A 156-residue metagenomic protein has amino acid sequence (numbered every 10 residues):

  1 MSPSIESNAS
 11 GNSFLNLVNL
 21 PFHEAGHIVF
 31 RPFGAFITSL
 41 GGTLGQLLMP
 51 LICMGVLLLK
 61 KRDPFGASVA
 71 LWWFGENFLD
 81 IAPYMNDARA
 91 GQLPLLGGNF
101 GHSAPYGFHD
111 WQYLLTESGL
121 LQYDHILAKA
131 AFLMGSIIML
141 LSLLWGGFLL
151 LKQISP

Functional and structural regions predicted by a protein language model:
M1-S7, A35-P156: Metalloprotease/metallohydrolase-associated module, dominated by Zn2+-dependent proteases
S4-N19: Interfacial/capping segments of alpha-helical transmembrane domains
G11, L15, F30, F65-S68: Generic hydrophobic alpha-helical membrane-segment signal
N16-R31, G42: Active-site recognition of the HExxH zinc-binding catalytic motif
